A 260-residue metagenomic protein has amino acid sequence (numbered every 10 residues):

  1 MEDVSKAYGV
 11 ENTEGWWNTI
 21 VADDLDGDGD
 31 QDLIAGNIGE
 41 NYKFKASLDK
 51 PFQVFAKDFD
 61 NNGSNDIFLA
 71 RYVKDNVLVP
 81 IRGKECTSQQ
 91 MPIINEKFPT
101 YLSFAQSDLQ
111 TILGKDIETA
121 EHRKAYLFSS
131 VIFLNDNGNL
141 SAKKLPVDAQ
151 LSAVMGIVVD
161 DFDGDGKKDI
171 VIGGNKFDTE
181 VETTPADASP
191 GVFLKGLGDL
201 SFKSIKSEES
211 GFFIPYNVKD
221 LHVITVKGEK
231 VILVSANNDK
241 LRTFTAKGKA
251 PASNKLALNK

Functional and structural regions predicted by a protein language model:
M1-K260: Beta-propeller-forming repeat regions
